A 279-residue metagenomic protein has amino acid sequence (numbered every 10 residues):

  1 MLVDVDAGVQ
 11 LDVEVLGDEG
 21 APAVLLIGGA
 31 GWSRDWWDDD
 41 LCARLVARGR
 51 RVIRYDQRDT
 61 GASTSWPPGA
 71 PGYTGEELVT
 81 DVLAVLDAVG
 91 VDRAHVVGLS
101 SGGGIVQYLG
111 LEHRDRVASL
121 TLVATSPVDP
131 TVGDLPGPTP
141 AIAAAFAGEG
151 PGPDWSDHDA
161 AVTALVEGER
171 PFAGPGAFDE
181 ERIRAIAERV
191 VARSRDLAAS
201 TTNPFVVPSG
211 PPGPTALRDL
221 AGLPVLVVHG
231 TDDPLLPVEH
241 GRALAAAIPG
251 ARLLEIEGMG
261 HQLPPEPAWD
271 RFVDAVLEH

Functional and structural regions predicted by a protein language model:
A7-S65: Conserved HGGG/HGGXW glycine-rich cap/lid loop of the alpha/beta-hydrolase fold
A30, T231-D233, G258-G260: Acidic beta-to-alpha connecting loop that harbors the catalytic carboxylate
E76-A94: Conserved acidic catalytic loop of the alpha/beta-hydrolase fold
D92-D134: Conserved hydrolase catalytic core segment
P140-T215, L223, A243: Alpha/beta-hydrolase
V227-H229: Short beta-strand/loop motif that positions the catalytic acidic residue of the alpha/beta-hydrolase fold
P234-H240: Conserved alpha/beta-hydrolase "acid-adjacent" motif
A251-H279: Catalytic active-site module of serine/aspartate enzymes centered on a nucleophile-bearing elbow/loop
